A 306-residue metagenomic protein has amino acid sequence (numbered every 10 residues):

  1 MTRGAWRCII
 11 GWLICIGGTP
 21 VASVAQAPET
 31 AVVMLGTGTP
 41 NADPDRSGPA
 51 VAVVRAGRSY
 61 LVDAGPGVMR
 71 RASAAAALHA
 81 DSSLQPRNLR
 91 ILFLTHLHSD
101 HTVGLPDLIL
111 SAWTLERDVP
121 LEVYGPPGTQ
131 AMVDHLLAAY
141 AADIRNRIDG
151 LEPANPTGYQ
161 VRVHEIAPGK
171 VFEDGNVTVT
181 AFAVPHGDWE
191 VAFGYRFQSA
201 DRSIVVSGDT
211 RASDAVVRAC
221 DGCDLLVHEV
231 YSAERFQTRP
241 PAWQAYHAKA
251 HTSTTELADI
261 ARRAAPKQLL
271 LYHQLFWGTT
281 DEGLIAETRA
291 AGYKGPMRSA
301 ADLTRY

Functional and structural regions predicted by a protein language model:
M1-A5: N-terminal secretory signal peptides that target proteins for export/translocation
R7-P20: Bacterial N-terminal signal peptides
A25-V205, V216, G283-Y306: Binuclear metal-dependent hydrolase catalytic cores
G194, D201-S203, R211-T304: Cap/insert and terminal regions of metallo-dependent hydrolase folds
